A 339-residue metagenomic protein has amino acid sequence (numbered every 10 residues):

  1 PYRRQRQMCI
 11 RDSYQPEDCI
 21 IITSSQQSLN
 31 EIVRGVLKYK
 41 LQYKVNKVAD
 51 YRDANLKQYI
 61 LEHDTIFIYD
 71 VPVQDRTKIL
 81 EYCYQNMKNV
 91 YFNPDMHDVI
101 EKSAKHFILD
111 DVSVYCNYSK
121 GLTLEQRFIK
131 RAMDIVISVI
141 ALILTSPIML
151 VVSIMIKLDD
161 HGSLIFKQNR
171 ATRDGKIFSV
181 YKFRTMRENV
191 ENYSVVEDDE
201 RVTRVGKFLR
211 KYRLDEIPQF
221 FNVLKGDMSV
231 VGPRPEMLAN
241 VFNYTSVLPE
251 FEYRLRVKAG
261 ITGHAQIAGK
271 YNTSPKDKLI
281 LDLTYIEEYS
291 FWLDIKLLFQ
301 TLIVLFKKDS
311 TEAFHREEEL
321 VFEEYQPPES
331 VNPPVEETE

Functional and structural regions predicted by a protein language model:
P1-I10: Single conserved hydrophobic/aromatic residue that forms the stacking wall/gate of nucleotide- or nucleobase-binding
R11-S24: Membrane-proximal helical linkers
I22-K57, L61-H63, Y181-K207, E337: Acidic, Ser/Thr-rich low-complexity segments on the non-lumenal side of membrane proteins
Y51-D110: Phosphate-bearing ligand-interacting subdomains that bind or position ATP/ADP/UDP/GDP/NAD(P) or nucleotide-linked
H97, F166-R201, T262-I280: Short, glycine-rich, amphipathic interfacial segments at transmembrane boundaries or analogous
S103-I140, L164-Q168, K270-F291: Glycine-rich flexible loop motifs, especially short His-Gly-Gly/GGXG/HXGH segments used as catalytic or interaction
E125-E188, L297-E339: A hydrophobic, helix-centered structural microdomain
E197-K258, L298-T301: A short, structured surface patch at a secondary-structure boundary
